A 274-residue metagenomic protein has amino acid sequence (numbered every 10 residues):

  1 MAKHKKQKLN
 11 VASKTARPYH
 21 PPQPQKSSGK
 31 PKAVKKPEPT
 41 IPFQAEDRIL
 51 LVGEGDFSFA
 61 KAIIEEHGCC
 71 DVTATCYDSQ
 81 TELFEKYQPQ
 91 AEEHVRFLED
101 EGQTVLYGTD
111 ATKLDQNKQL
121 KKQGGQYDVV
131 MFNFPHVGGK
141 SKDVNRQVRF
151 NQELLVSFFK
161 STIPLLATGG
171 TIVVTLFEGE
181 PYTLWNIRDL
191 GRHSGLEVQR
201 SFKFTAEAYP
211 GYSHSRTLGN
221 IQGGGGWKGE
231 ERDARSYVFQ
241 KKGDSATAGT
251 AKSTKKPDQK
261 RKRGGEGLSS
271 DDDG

Functional and structural regions predicted by a protein language model:
M1-E65, T247: Class I SAM-dependent methyltransferase Rossmann-like catalytic core, especially the SAM/SAH-binding loop
C70, G170: Glycine-centered, small-residue-biased loops immediately flanking beta-strands in adenine/cofactor-binding cores
D71-L83: A short beta-strand-loop structural module common to alpha/beta enzyme folds
C76-Y77, P135, T171, T175-G179: Short strand-turn motif at the edge of the Rossmann-like AdoMet-binding core
L83-G124: S-adenosyl-L-methionine
G124-K142: Conserved proline-anchored active-site loop of SAM-dependent methyltransferases that bridges a beta-strand
V144-T168: A short glycine-rich, Lys/Arg-flanked "PGG" loop and its adjoining helix->strand segment in the class I
E178-L268: Class I S-adenosyl-L-methionine
